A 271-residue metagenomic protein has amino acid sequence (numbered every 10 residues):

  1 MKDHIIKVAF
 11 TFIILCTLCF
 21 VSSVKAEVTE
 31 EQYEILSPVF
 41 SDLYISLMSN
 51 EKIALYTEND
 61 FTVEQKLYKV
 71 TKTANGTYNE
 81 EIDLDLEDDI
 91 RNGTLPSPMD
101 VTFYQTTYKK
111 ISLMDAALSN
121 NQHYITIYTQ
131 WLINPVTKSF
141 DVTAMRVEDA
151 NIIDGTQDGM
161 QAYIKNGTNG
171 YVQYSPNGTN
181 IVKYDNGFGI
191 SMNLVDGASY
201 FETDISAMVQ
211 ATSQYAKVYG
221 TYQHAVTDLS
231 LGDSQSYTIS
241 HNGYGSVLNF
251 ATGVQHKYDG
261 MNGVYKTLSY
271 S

Functional and structural regions predicted by a protein language model:
K2-V28: Sec-dependent N-terminal signal peptides of Gram-positive bacterial secreted proteins and lipoproteins
V8-F10, L18, P38, N59 (+3 more regions): Short non-domain terminal segments
T11-C16, V21, S41, T62 (+2 more regions): Compositionally biased, low-structure terminal segments
I13-L15, E30, I53-T62, A74 (+1 more regions): Short intrinsically disordered, low-complexity segments
V21-A116: N-terminal propeptides/leader regions of secreted preproproteins that are proteolytically removed before maturation
R91-S271: Mature secreted bioactive peptide module from preproproteins
